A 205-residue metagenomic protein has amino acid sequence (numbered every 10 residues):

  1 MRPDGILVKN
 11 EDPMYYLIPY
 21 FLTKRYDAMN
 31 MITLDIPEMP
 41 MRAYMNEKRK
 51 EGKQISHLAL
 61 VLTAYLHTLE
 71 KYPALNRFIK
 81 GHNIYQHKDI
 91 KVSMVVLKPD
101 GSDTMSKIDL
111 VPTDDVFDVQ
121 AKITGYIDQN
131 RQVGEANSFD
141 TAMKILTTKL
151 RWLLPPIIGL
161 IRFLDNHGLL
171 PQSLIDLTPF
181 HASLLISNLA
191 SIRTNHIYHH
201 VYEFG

Functional and structural regions predicted by a protein language model:
M1-G205: C-terminal catalytic/motor cores of large multi-domain enzyme assemblies
